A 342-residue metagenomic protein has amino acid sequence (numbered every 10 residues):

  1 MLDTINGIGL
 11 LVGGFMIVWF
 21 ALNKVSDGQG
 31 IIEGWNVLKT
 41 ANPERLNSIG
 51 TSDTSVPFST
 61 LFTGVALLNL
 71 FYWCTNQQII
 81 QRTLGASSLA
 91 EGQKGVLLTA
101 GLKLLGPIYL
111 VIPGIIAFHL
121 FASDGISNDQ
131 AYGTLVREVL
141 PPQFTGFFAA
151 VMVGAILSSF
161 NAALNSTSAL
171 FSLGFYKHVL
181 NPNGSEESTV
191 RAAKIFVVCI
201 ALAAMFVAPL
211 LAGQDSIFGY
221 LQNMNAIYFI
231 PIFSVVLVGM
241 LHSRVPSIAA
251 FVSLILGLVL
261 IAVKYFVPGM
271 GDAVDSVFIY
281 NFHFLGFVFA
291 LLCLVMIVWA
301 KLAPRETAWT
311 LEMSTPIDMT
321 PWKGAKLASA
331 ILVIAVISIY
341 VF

Functional and structural regions predicted by a protein language model:
M1-F342: Membrane-embedded helix-loop-helix hairpins and adjacent transmembrane boundary segments in multi-pass transporters
